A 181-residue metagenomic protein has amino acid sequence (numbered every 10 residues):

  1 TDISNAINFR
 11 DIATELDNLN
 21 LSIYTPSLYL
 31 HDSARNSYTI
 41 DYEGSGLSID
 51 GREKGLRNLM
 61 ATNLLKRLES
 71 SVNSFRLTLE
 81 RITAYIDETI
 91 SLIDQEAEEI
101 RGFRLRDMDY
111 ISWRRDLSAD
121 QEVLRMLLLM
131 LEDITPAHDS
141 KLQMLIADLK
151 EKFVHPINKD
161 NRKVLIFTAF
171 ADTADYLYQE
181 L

Functional and structural regions predicted by a protein language model:
T1-L181: Helicase motor interdomain insertion/brace
